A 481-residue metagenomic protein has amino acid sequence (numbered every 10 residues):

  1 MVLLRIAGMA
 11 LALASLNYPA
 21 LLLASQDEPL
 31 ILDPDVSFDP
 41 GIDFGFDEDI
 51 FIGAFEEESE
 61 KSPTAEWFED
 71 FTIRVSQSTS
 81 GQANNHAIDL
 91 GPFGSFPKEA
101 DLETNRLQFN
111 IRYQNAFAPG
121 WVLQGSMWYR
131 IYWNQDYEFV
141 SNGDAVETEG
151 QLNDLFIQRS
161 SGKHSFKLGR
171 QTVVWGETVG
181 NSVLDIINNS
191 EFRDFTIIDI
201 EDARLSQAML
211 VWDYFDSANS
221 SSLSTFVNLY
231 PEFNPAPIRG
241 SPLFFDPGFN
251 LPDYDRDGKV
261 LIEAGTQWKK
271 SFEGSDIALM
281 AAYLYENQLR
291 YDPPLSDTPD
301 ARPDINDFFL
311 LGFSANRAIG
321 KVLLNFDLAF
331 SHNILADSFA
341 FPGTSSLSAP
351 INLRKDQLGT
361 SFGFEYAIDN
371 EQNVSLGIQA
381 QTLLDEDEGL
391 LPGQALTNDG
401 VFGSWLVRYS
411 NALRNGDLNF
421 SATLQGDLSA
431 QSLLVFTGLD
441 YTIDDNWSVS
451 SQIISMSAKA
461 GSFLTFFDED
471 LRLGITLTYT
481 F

Functional and structural regions predicted by a protein language model:
L21-L102, Q108-R112, D199: N-terminal periplasmic/intermembrane-space "pro-region" immediately following the signal or transit peptide
F71, P119-L123, K163-F166, N219-L223 (+5 more regions): Repeated loop/turn-to-beta-strand initiation elements of outer-membrane beta-barrel proteins
I73-G81, G125-I131, L168-R170, T225-L229 (+6 more regions): Transmembrane beta-barrel strands of outer-membrane/channel proteins
D101-L107, T148-N153, S160, R204-A208 (+7 more regions): Residues that define the transmembrane beta-barrel architecture of outer-membrane proteins
F109-N115, D154-R159, L210-Y214, T266-K270 (+5 more regions): Residues on the lipid-exposed face of transmembrane beta-strands in outer-membrane beta-barrel proteins
Q114-S241, M456-A458: Outer membrane beta-barrel
L284, N316-Q425: Detector for outer-membrane/organellar transmembrane beta-barrel domains, recognizing the amphipathic beta-strand
I453-S455, D468-F481: Outer-membrane beta-barrel "beta-signal"
